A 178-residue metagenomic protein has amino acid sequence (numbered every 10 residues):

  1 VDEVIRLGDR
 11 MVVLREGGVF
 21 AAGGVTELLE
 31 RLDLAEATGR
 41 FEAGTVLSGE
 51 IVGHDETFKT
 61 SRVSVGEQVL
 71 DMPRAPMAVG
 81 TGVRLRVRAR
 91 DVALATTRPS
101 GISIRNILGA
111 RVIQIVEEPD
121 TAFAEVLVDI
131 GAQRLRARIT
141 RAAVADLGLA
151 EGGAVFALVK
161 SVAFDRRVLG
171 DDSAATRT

Functional and structural regions predicted by a protein language model:
V1-Q68: Internal alpha/beta loop-helix hairpins
L14, H54-E56, V87, E117 (+1 more regions): Generic beta-strand structural signal
T45, N106, A122: Exposed loop/turn and edge beta-strand positions of beta-sandwich/beta-sheet ligand-binding modules
T57-R62, E118-L127: Short aromatic-glycine-enriched beta-strand elements
V69-V116, R134, R138-T178: Glycine/charge-rich catalytic "coupling/switch" loops of P-loop NTPases
E125-L135: Short beta-strand-turn/beta-hairpin segments enriched in glycine/proline and small hydrophobics that form edge-strand
